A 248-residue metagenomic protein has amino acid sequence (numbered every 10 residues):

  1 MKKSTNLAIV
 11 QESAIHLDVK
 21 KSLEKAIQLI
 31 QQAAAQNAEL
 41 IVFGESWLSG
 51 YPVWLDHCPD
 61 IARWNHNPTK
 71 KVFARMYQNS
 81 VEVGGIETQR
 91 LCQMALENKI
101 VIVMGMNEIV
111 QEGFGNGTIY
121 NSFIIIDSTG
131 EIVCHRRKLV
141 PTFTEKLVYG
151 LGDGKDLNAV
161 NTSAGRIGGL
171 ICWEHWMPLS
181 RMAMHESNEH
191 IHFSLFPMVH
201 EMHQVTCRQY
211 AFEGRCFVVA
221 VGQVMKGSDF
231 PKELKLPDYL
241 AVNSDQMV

Functional and structural regions predicted by a protein language model:
M1-L40: N-terminal active-site segment of His-dependent metallophosphoesterases
N6, V103, S122, D156 (+1 more regions): Conserved beta-strand and immediately adjacent loop positions that scaffold enzyme active sites
V19, Q31-S128, M198-H200, Q204-G214 (+1 more regions): Cys-nucleophile CN-hydrolase/nitrilase-fold catalytic domain and related Cys-dependent amidase chemistry that acts on
E82-E97, E108-H190, F196-Q209, E233 (+1 more regions): Active-site catalytic loop in hydrolytic enzyme cores
A159, Q223-V248: C-terminal beta-strand edge segments of enzyme domains
